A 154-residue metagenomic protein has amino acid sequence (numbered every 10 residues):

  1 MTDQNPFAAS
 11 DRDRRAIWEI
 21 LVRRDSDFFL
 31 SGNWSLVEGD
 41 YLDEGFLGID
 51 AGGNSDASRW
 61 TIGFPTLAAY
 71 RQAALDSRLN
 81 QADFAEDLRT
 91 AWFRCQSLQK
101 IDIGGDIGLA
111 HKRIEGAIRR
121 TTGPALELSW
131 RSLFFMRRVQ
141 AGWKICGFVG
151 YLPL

Functional and structural regions predicted by a protein language model:
M1-L47, N54-S55: Short, low-complexity N-terminal intrinsically disordered segments enriched in polar/charged residues
A8-R12, T61, G123: Charge-dense, low-complexity intrinsically disordered segments
D13-W18, T90-W92, I145: A broad structural signal for short, well-ordered beta-strand segments within beta-sheet-rich domains
W34-G104: A solvent-exposed, acidic/Ser-Thr-rich amphipathic alpha-helical stretch
L47-A51, G108-I118: Short, well-ordered beta-strand segments in beta-rich or mixed alpha/beta enzyme and ligand-binding folds
C95-I101, I114-G116, R131-R137, G150: Hydrophobic/aromatic beta-strand elements that line small-molecule binding cavities or substrate pockets in beta-rich
L109, T121-L154: Short beta-strand edge/turn micro-motifs at domain boundaries
